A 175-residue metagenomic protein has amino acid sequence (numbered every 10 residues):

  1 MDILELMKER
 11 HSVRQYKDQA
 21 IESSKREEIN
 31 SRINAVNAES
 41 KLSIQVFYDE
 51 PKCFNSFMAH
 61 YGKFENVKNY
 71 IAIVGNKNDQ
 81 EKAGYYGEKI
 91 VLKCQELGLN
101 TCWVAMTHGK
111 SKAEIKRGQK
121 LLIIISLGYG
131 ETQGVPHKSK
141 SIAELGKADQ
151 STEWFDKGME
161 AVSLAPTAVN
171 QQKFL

Functional and structural regions predicted by a protein language model:
M1-L175: Acidic, surface-exposed loops and disordered segments
